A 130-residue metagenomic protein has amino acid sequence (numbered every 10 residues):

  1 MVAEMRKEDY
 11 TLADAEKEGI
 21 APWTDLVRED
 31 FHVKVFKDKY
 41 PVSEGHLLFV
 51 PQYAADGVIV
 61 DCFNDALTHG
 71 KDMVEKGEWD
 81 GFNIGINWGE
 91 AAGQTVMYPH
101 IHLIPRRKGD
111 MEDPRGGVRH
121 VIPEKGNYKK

Functional and structural regions predicted by a protein language model:
M1-K130: HIT superfamily nucleotide-processing domains
